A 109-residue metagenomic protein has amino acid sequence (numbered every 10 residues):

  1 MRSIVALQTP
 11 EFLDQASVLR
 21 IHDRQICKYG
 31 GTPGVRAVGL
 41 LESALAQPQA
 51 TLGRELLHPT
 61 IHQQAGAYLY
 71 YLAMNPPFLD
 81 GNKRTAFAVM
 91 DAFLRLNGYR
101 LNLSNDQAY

Functional and structural regions predicted by a protein language model:
M1-Y109: FIC/Doc superfamily catalytic core
